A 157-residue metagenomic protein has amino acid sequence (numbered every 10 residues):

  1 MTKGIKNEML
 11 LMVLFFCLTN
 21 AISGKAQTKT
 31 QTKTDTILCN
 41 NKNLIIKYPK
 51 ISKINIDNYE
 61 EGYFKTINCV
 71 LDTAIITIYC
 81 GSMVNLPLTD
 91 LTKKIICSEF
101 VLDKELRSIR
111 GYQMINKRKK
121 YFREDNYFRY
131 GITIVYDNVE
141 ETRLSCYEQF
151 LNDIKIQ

Functional and structural regions predicted by a protein language model:
M1-Q31: Bacterial Sec-dependent N-terminal signal peptides
D35-T36, T73: Coil residues (strongly favoring Ser/Thr
K42-I45: Short, glycine/small-residue-enriched coil/turn segments at secondary-structure junctions
K47-K53, D57-Y63, D72, G81-T142: Signature of long, low-cysteine stretches enriched in small and polar/charged residues
K65-I67: Amphipathic, interaction-prone secondary-structure segments
D137-D153: C-terminal partner/receptor-binding element of secreted or periplasmic proteins
I156-Q157: Short, solvent-exposed mixed-charge patches
